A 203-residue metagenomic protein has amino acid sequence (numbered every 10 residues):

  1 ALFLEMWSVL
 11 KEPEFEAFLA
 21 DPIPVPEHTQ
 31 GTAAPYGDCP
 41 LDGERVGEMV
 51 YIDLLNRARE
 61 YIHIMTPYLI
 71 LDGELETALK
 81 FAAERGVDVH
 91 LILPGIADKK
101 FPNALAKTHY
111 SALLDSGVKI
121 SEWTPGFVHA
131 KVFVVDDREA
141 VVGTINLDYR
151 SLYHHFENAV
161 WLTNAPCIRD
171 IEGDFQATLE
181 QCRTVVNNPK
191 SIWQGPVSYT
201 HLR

Functional and structural regions predicted by a protein language model:
A1-F18, Y51, I62, E122-T178: HKD (HxKxxxxD) catalytic microenvironment of the phospholipase D
L4-V50: Active-site cores of enzymes that catalyze phosphoryl transfer or operate on phosphate-rich substrates
Y36, K119-W123: General small-molecule cofactor/ligand-binding pocket signal
D42-G43, I70-G73, A97-F101, H129 (+1 more regions): Flexible loop/turn segments at secondary-structure boundaries
Y51-K119: Primarily the HKD phosphodiesterase
D174, Q181-N188: Flexible C-terminal active-site loop/helix
N188-V197: Coil-to-alpha-helix initiation sites in intrinsically disordered, low-complexity, charged segments
T200-H201: Conserved small/polar residues in nucleotide/adenosyl-binding loops
